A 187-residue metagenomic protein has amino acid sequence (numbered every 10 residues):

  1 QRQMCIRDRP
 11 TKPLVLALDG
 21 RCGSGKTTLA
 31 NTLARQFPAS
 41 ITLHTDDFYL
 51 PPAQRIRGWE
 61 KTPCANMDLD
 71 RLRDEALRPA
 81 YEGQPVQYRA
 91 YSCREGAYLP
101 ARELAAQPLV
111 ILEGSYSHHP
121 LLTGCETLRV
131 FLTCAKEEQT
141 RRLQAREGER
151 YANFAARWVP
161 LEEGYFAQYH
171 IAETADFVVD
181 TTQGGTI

Functional and structural regions predicted by a protein language model:
Q1-I6: Short, small-residue-biased leader/transition segments that mark boundaries at the very start of proteins
R21: P-loop (Walker A) phosphate-binding loop of NTP-binding proteins
K26: Conserved lysine of the Walker
L29: Hydrophobic positions on the alpha1 helix immediately C-terminal to the Walker A/P-loop
A39-A53: Short beta-strand-centered segment that lines the nucleotide-binding/catalytic pocket of NTP-utilizing
Q54-G96, L109: Conserved nucleotide-sensing/catalytic segment adjacent to the nucleotide-binding pocket in NTP-handling enzymes
A97, H119, E149-I187: Small-molecule kinase domains that catalyze NTP-dependent phosphoryl transfer to phosphate-bearing small molecules
A97-R146: ATP-dependent NMP and nucleoside kinases share a basic, alpha-helical "lid"
